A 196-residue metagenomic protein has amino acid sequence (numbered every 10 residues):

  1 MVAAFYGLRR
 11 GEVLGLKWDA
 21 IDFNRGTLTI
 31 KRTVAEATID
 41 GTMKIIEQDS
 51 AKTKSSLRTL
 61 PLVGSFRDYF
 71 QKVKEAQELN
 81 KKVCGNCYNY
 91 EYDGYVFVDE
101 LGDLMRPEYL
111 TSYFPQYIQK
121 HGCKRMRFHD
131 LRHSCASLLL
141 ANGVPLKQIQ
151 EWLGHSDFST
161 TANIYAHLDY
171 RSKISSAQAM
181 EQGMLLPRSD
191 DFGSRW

Functional and structural regions predicted by a protein language model:
M1-V34, K147: Short, charged phosphate-coordinating catalytic segments
Y6, L60, A76-N86, Y92-E151 (+1 more regions): Short, basic (Lys/Arg/His-rich) helix/loop patches that form interaction surfaces in the mid-to-C-terminal regions
G15-I21, Q150-S156, A166: A short, basic/aromatic helix-end/turn motif that makes direct DNA contacts
F23, R32-I39, K72-N86, R195: Proline-centered turn/helix-capping motifs that create local helix->coil transitions or kinks
R25, E36-T38, M43-L57, G64-F66 (+2 more regions): C-terminal secondary-structure termini that scaffold catalytic or DNA-interacting sites
V34-E36, R67, L153-A179: Catalytic-site neighborhood detector that most strongly recognizes the C-terminal catalytic loop/helix of tyrosine
T53-S55, S134, T160-T161: Ser/Thr-centric signal marking residues that sit in or immediately flank functional binding/regulatory motifs
